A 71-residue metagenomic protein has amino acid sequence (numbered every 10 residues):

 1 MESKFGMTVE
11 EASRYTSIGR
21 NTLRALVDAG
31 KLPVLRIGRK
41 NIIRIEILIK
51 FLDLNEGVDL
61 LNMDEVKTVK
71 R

Functional and structural regions predicted by a protein language model:
M1-N21: Polyanion-binding surface elements
G6-V9, P33-E56: Short helix-start
V9, V27-A29, V34, V58 (+1 more regions): Extended aliphatic helical segments
R14-Y15, R44, V69-R71: Short amphipathic alpha-helical "recognition" segments used for binding
Y15-I42: Major-groove DNA-recognition helix of helix-turn-helix-type DNA-binding domains
L48-R71: A short, Lys/Arg-enriched interface patch at domain edges and termini
